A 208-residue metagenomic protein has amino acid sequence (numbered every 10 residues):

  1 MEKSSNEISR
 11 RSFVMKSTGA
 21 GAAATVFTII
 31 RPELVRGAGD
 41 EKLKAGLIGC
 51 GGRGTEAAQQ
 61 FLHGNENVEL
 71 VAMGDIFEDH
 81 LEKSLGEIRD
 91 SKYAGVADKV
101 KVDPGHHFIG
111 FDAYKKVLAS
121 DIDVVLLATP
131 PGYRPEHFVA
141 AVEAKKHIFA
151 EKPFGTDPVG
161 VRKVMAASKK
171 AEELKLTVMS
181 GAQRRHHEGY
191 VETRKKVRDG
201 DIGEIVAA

Functional and structural regions predicted by a protein language model:
E2-K146, K163-K175: N-terminal glycine-/serine-/threonine-rich beta1-alpha1-beta2 phosphate-ribose binding loop of Rossmann-like
G74-D75, A128-P130, A150-F154, S180-A182: Glycine-rich, histidine-containing beta strand-loop boundary motifs that form or position
H147, F154-A208: A contiguous active-site-proximal alpha/beta segment in oxidoreductase catalytic domains
